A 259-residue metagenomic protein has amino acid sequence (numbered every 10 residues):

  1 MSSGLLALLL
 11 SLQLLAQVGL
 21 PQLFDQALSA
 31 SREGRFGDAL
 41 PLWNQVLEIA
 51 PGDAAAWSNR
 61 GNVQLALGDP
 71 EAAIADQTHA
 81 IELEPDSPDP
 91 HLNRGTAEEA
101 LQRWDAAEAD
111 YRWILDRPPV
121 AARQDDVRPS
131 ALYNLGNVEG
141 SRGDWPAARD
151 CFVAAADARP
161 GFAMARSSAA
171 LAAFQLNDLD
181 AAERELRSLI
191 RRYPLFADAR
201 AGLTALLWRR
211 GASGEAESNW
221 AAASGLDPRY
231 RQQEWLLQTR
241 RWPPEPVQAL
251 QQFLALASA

Functional and structural regions predicted by a protein language model:
G19-I49, A55, N62, A66 (+3 more regions): Alpha-helical segment of the N-proximal tetratricopeptide repeat
L20, W220-A259: Terminal, low-structured helical/coil segments at or just beyond the last alpha-helical repeat
S31, S58, N62-L65, E82 (+7 more regions): Position-specific recognition of the canonical hydrophobic site in helix A of tetratricopeptide repeat
I49, L83, R117-Q124, A158 (+2 more regions): Structural marker of alpha-solenoid helical repeat scaffolds
D116, R191, A197, A201-R231: TPR/TPR-like (Sel1-like) alpha-helical repeat modules
